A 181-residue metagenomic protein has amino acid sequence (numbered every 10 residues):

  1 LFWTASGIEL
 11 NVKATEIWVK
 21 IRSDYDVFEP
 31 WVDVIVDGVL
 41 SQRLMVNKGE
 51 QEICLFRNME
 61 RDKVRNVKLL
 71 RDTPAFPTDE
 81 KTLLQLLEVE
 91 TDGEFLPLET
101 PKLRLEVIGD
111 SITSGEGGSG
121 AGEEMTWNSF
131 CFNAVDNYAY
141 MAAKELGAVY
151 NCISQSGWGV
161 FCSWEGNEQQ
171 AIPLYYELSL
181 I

Functional and structural regions predicted by a protein language model:
L1-I108, I112-C131: N-terminal secretory targeting modules
W3-A5, A75-E80, G118, E123-I181: Conserved SGNH/GDSL esterase-like catalytic core that processes O-acyl groups on lipids and polysaccharides
